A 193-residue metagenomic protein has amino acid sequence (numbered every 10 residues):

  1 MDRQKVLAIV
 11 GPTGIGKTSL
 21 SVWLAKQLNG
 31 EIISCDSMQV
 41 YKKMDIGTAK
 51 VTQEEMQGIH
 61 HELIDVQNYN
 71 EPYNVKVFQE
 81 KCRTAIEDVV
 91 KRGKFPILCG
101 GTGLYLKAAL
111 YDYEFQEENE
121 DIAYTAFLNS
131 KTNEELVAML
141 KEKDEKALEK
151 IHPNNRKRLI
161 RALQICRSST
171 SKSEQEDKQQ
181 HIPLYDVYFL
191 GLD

Functional and structural regions predicted by a protein language model:
M1-D193: Phosphate/pyrophosphate-binding catalytic cores of soluble transferases and nucleic-acid-acting enzymes
